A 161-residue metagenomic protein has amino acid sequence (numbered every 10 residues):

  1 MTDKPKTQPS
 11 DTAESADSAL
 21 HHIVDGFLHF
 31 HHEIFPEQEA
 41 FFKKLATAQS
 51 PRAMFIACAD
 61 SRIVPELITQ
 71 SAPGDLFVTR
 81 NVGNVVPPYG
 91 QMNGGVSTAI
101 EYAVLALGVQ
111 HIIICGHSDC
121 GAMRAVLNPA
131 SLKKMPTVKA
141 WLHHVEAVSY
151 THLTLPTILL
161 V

Functional and structural regions predicted by a protein language model:
T2-G94: Short, conserved "active-site rim" segments that organize catalytic pockets and cofactor/ligand binding
D60-R62, H117-A122: Gly/Ser/Thr-rich loops at beta-strand to alpha-helix junctions that form or flank small-molecule/cofactor-binding
Q91-L107: Thiamine diphosphate
V109-H117: Ordered, amphipathic secondary-structure segments that act as subunit-interaction surfaces in large macromolecular
M123-N128: Glycine- and Gly-Pro-enriched alpha-helical subdomains that act as flexible, kink-prone "lid/hinge" or packing modules
A130-Y150: Long, charge-dense
T151-T157: Conserved small/polar residues in nucleotide/adenosyl-binding loops
